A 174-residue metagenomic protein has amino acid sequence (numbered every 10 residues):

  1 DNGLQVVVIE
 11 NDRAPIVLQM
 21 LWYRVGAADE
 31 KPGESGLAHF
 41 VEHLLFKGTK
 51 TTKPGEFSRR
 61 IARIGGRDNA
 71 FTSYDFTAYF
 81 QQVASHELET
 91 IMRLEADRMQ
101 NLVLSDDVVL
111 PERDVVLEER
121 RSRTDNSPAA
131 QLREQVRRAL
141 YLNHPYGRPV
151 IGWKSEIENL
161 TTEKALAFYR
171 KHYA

Functional and structural regions predicted by a protein language model:
N2-L4, E10, E56-A174: Charge-rich, well-structured scaffold segments of protease-associated domains
G3, D12-I61: Active/ligand-binding-proximal structured segments within catalytic/core domains that scaffold catalytic residues
